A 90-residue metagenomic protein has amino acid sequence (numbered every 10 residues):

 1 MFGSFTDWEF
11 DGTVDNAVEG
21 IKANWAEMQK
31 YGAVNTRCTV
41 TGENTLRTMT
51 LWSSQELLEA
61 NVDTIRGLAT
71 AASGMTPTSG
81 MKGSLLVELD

Functional and structural regions predicted by a protein language model:
M1-D90: Short S/T/G/P-rich N-terminal loop/turn motif that feeds into the first structured element of a domain
